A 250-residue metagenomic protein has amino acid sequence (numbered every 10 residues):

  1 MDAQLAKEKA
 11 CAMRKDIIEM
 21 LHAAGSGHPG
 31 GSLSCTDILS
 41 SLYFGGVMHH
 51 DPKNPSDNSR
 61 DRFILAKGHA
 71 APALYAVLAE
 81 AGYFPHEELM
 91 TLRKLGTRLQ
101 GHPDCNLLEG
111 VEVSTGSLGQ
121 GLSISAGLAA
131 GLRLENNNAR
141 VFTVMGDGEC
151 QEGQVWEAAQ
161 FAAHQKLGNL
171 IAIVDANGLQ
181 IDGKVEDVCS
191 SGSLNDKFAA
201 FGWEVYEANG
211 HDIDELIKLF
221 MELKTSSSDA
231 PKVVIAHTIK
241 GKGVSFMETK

Functional and structural regions predicted by a protein language model:
M1-F142, G192, E207: Thiamine diphosphate
H49-S56, R60-R62, H102-K250: Glycine-rich ThDP/TPP pyrophosphate-binding loop and its adjacent helix/strand module within ThDP-dependent enzymes
